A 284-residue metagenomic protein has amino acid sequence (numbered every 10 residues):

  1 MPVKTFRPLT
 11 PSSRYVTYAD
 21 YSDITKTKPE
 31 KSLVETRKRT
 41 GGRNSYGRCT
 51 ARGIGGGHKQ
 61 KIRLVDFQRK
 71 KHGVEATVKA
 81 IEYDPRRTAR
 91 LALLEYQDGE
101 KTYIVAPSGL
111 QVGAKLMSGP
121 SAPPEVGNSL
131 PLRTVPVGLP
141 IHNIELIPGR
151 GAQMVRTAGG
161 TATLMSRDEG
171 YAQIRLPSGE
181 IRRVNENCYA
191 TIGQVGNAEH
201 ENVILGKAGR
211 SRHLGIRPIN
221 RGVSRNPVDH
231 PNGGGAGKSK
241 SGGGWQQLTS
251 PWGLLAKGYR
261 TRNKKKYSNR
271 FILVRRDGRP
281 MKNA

Functional and structural regions predicted by a protein language model:
M1-R87, S108-A284: Basic, glycine/proline-rich low-complexity segments that contact nucleic acids
A89-L93, K101-Y103, A152: S1/OB-fold single-stranded RNA-binding interface
L93-E95, Q173: Soluble periplasmic/extracytoplasmic beta-strand elements of cell-envelope proteins
Y96-G99, P177-S178: Short acidic-glycine loop/turn motifs at beta-strand connectors
G99-Q111: Beta-strand/loop nucleic-acid-binding surfaces
